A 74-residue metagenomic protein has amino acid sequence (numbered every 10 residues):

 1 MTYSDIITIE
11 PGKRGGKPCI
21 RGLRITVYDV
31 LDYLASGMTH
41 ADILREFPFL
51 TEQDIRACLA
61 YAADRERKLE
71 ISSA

Functional and structural regions predicted by a protein language model:
T2-A41: A short, structured beta-strand/loop element
T26-A74: Long, charge-rich, low-complexity alpha-helical segments
